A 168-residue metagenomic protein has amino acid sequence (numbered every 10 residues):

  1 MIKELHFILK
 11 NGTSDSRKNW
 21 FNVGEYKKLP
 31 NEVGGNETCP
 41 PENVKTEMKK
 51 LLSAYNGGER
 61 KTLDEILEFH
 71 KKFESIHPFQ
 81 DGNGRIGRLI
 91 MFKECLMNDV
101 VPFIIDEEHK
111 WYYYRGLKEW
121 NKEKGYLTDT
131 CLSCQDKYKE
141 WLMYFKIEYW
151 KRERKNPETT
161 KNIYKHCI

Functional and structural regions predicted by a protein language model:
M1-I168: FIC/Doc superfamily catalytic core
